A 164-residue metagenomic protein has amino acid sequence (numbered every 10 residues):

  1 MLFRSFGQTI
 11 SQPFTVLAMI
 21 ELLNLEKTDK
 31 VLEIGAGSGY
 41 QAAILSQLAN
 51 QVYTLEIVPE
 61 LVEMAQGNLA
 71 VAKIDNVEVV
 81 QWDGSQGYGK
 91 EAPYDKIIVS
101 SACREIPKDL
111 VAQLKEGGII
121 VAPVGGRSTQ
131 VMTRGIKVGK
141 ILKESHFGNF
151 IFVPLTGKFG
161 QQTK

Functional and structural regions predicted by a protein language model:
M1-L2: Short, small-residue-biased leader/transition segments that mark boundaries at the very start of proteins
F6-D29: Conserved alpha-helix/loop element of class I SAM-dependent methyltransferases that forms part of the SAM/SAH-binding
N24-K143: Conserved nucleotide-cofactor-binding alpha/beta core module
T129-K164: Core SAM-dependent methyltransferase catalytic element
